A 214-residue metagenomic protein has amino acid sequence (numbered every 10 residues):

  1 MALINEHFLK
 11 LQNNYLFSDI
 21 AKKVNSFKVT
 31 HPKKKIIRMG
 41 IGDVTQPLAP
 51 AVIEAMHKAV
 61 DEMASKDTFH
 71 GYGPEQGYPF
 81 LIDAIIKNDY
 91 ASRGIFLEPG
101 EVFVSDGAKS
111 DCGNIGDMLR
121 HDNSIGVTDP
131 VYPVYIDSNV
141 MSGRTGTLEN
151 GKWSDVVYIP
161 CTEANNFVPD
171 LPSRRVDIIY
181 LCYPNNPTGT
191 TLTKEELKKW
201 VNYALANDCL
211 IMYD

Functional and structural regions predicted by a protein language model:
A2-E6, K10-D106: N-terminal small-domain helix-loop-helix segment of the aminotransferase-like
H31, A206-N207: Helix C-cap/helix->beta junction micro-motif
D67-A206: Conserved core of the PLP fold type I
M212: Generic enzyme active-site microenvironment
